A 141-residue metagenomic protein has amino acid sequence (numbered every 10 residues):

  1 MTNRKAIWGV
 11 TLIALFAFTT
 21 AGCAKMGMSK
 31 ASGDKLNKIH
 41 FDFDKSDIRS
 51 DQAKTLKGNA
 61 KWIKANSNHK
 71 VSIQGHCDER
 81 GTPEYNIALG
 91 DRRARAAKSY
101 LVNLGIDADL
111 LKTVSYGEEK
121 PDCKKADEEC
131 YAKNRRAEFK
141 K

Functional and structural regions predicted by a protein language model:
M1-K5: N-terminal secretory signal peptides that target proteins for export/translocation
A6-K70, E138: Periplasmic peptidoglycan-binding/tethering modules of Gram-negative envelope proteins
D51-G58, E84, A88, R92 (+2 more regions): Extracytoplasmic/secreted proteins, especially bacterial periplasmic and envelope-associated proteins
N68-H76, D91-D122, R135-K141: A non-catalytic structural micro-motif
K124-D127: Short beta-alpha junctions and helix-cap segments that line functional grooves
Y131: Catalytic phosphate/metal-binding cores of nucleic-acid and nucleotide-processing enzymes, i.e., regions that mediate
